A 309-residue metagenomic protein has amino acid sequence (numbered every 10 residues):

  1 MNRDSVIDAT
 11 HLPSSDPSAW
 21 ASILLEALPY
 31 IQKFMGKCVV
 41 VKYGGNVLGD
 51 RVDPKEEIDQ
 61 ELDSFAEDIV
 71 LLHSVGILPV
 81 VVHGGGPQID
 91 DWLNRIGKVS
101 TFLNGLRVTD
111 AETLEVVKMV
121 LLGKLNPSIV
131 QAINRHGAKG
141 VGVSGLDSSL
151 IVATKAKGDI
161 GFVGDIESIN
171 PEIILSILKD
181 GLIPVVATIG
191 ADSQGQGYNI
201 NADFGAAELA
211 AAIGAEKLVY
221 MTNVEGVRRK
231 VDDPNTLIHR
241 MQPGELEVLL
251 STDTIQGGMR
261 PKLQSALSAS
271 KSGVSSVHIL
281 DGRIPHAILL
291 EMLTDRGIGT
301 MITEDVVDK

Functional and structural regions predicted by a protein language model:
M1-R283, L289-R296, E304-K309: Nucleotide/pyrophosphate-binding catalytic subdomain
